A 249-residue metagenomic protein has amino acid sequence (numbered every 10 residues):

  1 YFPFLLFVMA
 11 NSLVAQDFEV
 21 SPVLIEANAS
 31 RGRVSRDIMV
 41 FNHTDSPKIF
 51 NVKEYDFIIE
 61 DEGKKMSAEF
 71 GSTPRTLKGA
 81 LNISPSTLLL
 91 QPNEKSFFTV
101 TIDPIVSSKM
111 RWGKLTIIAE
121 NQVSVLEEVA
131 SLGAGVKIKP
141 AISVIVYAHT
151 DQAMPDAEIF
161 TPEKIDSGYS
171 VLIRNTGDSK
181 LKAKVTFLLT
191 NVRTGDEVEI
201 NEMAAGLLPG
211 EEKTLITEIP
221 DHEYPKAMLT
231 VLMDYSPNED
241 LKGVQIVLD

Functional and structural regions predicted by a protein language model:
Q16-K48, P85-T87, P155-S170: Beta-sheet-dominated interaction scaffolds and their linkers
E19, P47-V100, R193-G195: Surface-exposed binding patches on compact interaction domains or structured appendages
I25-A27, S84-L90, N201-G206, I219-P220: Beta-strand-rich interaction surfaces with strong enrichment in secreted/lumenal proteins
S35-D37, I83-I117: Ligand-binding face of N-terminal immunoglobulin V-set domains in extracellular IgSF glycoproteins
D37-F41, T101, S170-T176, E218: Short edge beta-strand/loop segments characteristic of extracellular beta-sandwich folds
H43-S46, V106, N175-S179, R193 (+1 more regions): Short, acidic/polar linear motifs in exposed loop/turn regions
K53-I58, D103-A148, E223-D249: Terminal connector regions
L88-K95, A204-K213, N238: Short proline/glycine- and polar residue-rich coil/turn motifs
